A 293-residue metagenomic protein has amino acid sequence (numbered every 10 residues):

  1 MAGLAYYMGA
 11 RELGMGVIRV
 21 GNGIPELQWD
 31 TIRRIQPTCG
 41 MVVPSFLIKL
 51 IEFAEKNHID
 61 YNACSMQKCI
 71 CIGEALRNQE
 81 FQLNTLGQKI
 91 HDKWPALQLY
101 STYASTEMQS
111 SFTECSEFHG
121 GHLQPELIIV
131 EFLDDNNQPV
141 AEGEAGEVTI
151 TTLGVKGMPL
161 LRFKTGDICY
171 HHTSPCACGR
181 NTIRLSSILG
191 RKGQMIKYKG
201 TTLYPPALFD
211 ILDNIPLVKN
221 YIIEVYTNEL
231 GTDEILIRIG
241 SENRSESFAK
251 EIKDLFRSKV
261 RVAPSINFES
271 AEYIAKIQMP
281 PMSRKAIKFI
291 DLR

Functional and structural regions predicted by a protein language model:
M1-R19: Conserved AMP-binding loop of ANL adenylate-forming enzymes
L13-R293: Active-site glycine/GP-rich loop and adjacent strand/helix microenvironment that borders small-molecule binding pockets
